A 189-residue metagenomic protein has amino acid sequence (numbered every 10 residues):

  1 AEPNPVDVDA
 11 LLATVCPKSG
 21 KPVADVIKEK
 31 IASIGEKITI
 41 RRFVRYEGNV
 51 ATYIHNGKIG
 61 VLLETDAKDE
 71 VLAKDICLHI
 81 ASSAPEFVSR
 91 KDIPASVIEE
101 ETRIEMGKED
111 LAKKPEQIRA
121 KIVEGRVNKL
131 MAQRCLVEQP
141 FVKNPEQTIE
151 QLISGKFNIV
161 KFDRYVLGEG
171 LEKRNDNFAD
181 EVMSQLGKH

Functional and structural regions predicted by a protein language model:
A1-H189: N-terminal assembly/interaction segments in proteins that build large macromolecular machines
